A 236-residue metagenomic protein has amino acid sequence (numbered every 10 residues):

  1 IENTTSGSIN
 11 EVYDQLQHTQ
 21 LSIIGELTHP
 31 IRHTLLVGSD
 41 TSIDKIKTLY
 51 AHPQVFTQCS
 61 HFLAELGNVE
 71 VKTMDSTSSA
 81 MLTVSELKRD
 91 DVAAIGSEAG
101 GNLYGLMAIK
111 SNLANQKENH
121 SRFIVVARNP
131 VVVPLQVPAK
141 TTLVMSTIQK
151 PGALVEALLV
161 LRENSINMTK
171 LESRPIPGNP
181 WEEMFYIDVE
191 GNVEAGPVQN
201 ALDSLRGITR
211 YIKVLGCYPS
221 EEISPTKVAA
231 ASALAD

Functional and structural regions predicted by a protein language model:
I1-D236: Domain-level signature for soluble enzymes in the chorismate/prephenate branch of the shikimate pathway
